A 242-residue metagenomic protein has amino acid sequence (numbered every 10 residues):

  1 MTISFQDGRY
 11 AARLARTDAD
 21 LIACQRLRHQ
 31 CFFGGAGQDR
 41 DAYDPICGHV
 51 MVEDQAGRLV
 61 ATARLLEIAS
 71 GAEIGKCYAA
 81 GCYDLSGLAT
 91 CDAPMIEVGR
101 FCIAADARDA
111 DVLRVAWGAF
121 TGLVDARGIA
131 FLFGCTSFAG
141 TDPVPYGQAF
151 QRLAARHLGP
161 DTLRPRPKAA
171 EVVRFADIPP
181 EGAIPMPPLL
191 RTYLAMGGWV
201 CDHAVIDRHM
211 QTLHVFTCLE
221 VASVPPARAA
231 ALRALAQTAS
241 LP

Functional and structural regions predicted by a protein language model:
T2-V60: Short amphipathic alpha-helix that is part of the acyltransferase structural core
R16, D54, E67-A69, R100-C102 (+1 more regions): Short, flexible loop/turn elements at secondary-structure junctions
V50, A63, F101: Conserved GNAT-family N-acetyltransferase fold
I68-W199, A204-T212: Acyl-donor binding region in acyl/amide transferases
A126, L235-P242: Short, cationic low-complexity segments
Q211-V224: C-terminal "cap" of GNAT-fold acetyltransferases
S223-P225, A229-A231: Long, contiguous binding/interaction regions
